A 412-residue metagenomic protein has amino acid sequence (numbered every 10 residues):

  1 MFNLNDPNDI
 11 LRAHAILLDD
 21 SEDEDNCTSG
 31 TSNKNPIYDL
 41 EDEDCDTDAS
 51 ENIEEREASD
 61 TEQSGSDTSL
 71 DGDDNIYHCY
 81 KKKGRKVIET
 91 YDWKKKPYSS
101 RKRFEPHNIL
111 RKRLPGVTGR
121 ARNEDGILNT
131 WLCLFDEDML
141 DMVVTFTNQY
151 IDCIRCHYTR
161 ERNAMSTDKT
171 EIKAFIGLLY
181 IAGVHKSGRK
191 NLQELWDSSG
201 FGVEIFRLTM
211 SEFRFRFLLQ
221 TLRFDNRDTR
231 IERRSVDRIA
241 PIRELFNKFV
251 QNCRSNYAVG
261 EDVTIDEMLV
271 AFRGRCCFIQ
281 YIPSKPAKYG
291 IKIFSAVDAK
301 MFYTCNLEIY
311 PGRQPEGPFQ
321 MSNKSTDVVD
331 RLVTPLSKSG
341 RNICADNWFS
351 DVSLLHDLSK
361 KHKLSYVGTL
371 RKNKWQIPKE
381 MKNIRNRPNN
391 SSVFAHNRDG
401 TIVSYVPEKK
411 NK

Functional and structural regions predicted by a protein language model:
M1-S365, T369-W375: N-terminal initiation segments
I265, I402-V403: Generic structural motif
T304, T401-I402: A structural signal for short, hydrophobic beta-strand segments that form beta-sheets in beta-rich/all-beta domains
P378-T401: Acidic, Ser/Thr-rich peripheral helices and adjacent loops at domain boundaries
V403, E408-K412: C-terminal folded domains that constitute the principal catalytic or ligand-binding module of multi-domain proteins
